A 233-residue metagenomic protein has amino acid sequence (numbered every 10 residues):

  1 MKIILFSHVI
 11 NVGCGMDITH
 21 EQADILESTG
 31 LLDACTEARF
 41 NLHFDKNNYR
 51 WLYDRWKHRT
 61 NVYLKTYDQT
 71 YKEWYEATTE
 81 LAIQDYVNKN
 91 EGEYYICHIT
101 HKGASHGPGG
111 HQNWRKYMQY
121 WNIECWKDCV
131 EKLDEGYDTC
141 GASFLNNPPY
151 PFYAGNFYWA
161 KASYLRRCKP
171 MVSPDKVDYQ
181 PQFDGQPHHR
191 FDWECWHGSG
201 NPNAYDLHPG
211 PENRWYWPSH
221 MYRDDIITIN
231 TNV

Functional and structural regions predicted by a protein language model:
M1-V233: ER/Golgi luminal nucleotide-sugar-dependent glycosyltransferases, focusing on the catalytic module
